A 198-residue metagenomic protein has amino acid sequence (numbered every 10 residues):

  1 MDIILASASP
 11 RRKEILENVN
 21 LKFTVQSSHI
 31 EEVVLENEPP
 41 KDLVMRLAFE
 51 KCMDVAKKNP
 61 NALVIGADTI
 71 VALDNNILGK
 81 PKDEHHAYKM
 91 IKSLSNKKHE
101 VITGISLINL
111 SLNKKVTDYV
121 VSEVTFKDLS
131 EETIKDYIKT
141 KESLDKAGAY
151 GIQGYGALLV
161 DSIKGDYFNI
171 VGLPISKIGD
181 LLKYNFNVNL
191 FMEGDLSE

Functional and structural regions predicted by a protein language model:
D2-L21: N-terminal beta1-alpha1 ligand-phosphate binding loop
I3-I4, P39-E198: Anionic-ligand binding patches
S7-S9, S28, S95: Short linear Ser/Thr-Pro motifs
R12, E32-V34, K114: Flexible, glycine-rich phosphate/dinucleotide-binding loops and adjacent beta-alpha linkers at cofactor/substrate
E14-N18, L35-E36, K57-K58: Short loop/helix-cap segments at secondary-structure boundaries that form the rim of catalytic
L21-K22, G151: A generic short alpha-helical patch detector that favors 3-5-residue windows in or near N-terminal regions
T24-V33: A short beta-strand-loop structural module common to alpha/beta enzyme folds
